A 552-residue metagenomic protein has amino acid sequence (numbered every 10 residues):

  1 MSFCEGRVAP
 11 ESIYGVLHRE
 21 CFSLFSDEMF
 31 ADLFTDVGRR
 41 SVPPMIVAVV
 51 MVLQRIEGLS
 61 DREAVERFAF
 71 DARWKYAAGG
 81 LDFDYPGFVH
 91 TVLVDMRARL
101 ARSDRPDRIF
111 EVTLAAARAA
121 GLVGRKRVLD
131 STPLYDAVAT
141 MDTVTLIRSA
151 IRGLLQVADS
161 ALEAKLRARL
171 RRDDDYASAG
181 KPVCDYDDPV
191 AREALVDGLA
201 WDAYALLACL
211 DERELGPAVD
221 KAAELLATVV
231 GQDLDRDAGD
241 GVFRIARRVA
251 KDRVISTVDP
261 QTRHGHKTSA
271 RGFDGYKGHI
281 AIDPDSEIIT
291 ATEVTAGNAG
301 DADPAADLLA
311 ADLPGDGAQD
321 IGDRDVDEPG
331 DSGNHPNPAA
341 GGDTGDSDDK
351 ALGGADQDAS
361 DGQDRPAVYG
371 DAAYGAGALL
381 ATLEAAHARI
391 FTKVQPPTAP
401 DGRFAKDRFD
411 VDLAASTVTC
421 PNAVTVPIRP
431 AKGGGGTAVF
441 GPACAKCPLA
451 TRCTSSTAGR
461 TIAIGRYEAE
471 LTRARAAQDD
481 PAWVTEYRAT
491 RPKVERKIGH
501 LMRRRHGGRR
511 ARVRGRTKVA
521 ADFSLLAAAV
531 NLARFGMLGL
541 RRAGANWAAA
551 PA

Functional and structural regions predicted by a protein language model:
M1-V37: Basic, low-complexity segments
G6, R39-V42, S269-A270, A378: Short secondary-structure boundary/capping segments within folded domains
C21-E28, E57, A281-D285: Function-dense linear segments that define catalytic or interfacial modules in macromolecule-processing proteins
L24, R67, H500: Conserved catalytic core of Hanks-type protein kinase domains
D32-I46, V52, I56-P106: Trp/Phe/Arg-rich N-terminal binding region typifying the photolyase-homology
E63, L81-D82, P86, T91-A552: Anion-binding and metal-coordination hotspots
